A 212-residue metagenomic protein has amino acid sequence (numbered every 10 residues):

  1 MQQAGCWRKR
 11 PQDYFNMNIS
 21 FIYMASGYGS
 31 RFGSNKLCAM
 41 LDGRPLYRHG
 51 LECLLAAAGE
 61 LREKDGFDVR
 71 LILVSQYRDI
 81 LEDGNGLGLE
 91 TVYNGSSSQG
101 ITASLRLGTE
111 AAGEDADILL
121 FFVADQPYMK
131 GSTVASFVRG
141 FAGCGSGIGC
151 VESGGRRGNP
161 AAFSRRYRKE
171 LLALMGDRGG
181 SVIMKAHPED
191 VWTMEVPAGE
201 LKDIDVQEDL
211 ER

Functional and structural regions predicted by a protein language model:
M1-A4, F21: Ser/Thr/Pro/Gly-rich low-complexity, intrinsically disordered segments
Q2-Q3, Q12-Y14: Low-complexity, intrinsically disordered or signal/transmembrane-proximal segments
Y14-N16, F21, A173-R212: Conserved alpha/beta core of the MobA/IspD/sugar-nucleotide pyrophosphorylase nucleotidyltransferase superfamily
N18-A124, Y128-R157, R165, H187-P197: Nucleotide and nucleotide-moiety/phosphate-recognizing core
T133, N159, Y167, G176-G180: Internal, well-ordered alpha-helical segments in soluble enzyme and binding-protein domains
G158-K169, Q207: Conserved nucleotide-sugar donor-binding and metal-coordinating catalytic region shared by glycosyltransferases
